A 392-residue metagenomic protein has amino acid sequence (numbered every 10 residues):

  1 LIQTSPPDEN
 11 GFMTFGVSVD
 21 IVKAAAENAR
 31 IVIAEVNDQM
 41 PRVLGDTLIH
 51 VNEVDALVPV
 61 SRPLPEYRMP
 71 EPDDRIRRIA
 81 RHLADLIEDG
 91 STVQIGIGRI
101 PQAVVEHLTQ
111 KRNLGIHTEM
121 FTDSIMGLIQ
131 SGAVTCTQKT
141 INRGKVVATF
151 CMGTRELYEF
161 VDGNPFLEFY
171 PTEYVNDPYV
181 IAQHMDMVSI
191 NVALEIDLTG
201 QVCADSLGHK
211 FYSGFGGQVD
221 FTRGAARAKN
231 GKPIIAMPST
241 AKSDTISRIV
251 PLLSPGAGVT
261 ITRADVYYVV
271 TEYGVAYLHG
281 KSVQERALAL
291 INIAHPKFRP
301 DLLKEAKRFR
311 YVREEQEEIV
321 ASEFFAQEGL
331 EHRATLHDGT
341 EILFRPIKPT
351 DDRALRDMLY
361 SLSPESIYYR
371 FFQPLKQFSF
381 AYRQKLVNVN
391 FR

Functional and structural regions predicted by a protein language model:
L1-E317: Conserved phosphate- and dinucleotide-binding cores of soluble alpha/beta proteins, encompassing both enzyme active
P70, E314-A334: Long, charged amphipathic helices and adjacent flexible linkers at domain junctions
S206-H209, D357-L362, F371-Q373: Short Gly/aromatic-enriched secondary-structure transition segments
D301, A354-D357: Short, solvent-exposed alpha-helical surface patches in well-structured domains
H337-G339: Glycine-centered tight beta-turn/hairpin loop motif at sheet-sheet or coil-to-beta transitions
E341-A354: A short beta-loop-alpha structural element at the N-terminal edge of CoA-dependent acyl/N-acetyltransferase catalytic
S363-K385: Conserved GNAT-fold acetyl-CoA-binding loop/helix
Q384, N388-R392: Conserved beta-hairpin
